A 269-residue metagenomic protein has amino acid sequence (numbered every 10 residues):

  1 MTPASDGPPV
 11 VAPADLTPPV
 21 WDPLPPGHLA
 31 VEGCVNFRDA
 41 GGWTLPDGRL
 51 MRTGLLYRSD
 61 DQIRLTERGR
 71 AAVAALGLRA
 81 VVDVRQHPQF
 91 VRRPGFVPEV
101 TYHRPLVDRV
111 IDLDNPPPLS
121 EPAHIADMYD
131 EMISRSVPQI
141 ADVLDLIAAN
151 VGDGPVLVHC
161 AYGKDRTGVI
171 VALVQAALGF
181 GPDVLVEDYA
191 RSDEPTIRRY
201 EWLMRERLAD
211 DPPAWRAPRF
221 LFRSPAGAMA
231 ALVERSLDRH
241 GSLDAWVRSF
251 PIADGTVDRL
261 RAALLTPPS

Functional and structural regions predicted by a protein language model:
M1-L157, V169-S269: Cys-dependent protein tyrosine phosphatase-like superfamily
Y162, R166-T167: Ser/Thr-glycine-rich phosphate-binding loops at phosphate-binding pockets of nucleotides, nucleotide cofactors
